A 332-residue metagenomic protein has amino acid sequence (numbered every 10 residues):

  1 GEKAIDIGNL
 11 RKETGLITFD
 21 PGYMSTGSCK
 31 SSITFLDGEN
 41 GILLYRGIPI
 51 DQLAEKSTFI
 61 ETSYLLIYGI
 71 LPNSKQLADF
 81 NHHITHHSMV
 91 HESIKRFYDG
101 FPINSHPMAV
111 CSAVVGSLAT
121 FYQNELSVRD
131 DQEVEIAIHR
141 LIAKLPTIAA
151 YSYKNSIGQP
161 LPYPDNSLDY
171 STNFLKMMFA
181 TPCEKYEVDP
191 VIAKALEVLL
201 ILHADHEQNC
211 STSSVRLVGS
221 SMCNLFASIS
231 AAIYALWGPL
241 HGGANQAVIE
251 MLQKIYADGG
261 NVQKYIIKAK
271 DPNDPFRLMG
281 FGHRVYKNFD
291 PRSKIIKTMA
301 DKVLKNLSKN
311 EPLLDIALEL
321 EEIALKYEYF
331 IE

Functional and structural regions predicted by a protein language model:
G1-E332: Hydrophobic alpha-helical bundle cores within soluble ligand-binding/oligomerization subdomains
